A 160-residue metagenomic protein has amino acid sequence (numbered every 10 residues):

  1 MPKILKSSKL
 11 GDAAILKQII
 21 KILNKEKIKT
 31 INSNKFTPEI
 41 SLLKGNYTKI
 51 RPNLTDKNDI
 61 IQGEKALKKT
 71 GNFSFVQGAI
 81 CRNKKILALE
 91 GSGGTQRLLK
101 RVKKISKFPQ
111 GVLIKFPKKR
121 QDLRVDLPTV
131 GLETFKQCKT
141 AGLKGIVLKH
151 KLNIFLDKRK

Functional and structural regions predicted by a protein language model:
M1, K9-A13, I19, N24-K139 (+1 more regions): Conserved mixed alpha/beta catalytic, RNA-binding, or beta-rich assembly cores of soluble enzyme, regulatory
A14, T129, N153-D157: Residue-level recognition of alpha-helix initiation/capping sites
K136-G145, K149-K160: C-terminal binding/interaction regions
